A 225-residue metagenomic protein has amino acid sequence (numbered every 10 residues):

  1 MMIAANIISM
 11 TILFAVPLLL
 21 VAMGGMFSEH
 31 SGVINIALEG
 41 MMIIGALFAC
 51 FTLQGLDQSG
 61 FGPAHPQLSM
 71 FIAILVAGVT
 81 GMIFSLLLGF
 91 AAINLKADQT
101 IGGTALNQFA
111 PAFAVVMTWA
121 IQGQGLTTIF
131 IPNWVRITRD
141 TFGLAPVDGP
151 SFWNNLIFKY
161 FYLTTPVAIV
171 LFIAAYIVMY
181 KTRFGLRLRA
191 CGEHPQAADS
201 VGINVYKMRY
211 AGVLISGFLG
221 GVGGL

Functional and structural regions predicted by a protein language model:
M1-A22, I34, F48, L56-I72: Membrane-interfacial amphipathic/re-entrant helices at transmembrane-helix boundaries
I3-T11, E39, P63-I74, K96 (+3 more regions): Hydrophobic, aromatic-rich alpha-helical transmembrane segments and their membrane-interface anchor motifs
L13, P17-G24, M41, G45-A49 (+7 more regions): Alpha-helical transmembrane segments in multi-pass membrane proteins
F27, F51, G55, I83-L95 (+3 more regions): Membrane-interface helix caps of multi-pass small-molecule transporters
F27-F48, F71, I93-L106, R187 (+1 more regions): Short, non-helical or kinked segments that cap or interrupt transmembrane helices
F61-P111: Alpha-helical transmembrane segments within multi-pass membrane transporters and channels
A110-Y180: Transmembrane helix-bundle core of multi-pass membrane transporters and related energy-transducing complexes
L156-L225: Helix-loop-helix "hairpin" substructures at the membrane interface of multi-pass membrane proteins
